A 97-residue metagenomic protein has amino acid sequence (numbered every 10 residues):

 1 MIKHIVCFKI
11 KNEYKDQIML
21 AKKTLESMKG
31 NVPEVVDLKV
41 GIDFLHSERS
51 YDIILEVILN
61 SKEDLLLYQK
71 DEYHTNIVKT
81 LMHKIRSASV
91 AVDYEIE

Functional and structural regions predicted by a protein language model:
M1-D52, N60-K70, D93-E97: Short S/T/G/P-rich N-terminal loop/turn motif that feeds into the first structured element of a domain
E34-D37, K79-D93: Conserved short beta-strand edge segments in small beta-sheet-based binding/regulatory domains
